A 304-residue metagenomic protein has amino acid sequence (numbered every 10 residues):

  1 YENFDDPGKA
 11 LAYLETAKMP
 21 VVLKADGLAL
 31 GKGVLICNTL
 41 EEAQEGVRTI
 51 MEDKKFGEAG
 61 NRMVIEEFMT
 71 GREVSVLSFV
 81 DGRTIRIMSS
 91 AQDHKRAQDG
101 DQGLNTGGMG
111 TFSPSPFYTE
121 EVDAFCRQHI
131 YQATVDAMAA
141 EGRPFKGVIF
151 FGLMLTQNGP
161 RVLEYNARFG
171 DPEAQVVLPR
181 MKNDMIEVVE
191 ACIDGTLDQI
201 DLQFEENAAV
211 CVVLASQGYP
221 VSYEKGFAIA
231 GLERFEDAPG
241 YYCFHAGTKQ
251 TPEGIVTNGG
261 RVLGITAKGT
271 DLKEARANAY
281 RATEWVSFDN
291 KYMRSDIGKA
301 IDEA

Functional and structural regions predicted by a protein language model:
Y1-G33: A conserved helix-loop-beta module that forms one wall/lid of the active-site cleft in ATP-utilizing catalytic domains
E15, R48, Q132, Y280-R281: Solvent-exposed alpha-helix faces
G31-G33, V210, G259-G264: Short amphipathic alpha-helical segments
G33-Q175: Internal nucleotide-binding/catalytic subdomain
E42-E45, V221-Y223, T270-A277: Short, conserved charged micro-motifs
Q98-G100, Q199-D201, T248-I255: Short beta-strand/turn micro-motifs at beta-sheet edges
R127-I149, N166-A238, Q250: Active-site "cap" helix and flanking loop/linker of ATP-utilizing ligase/carboxylase catalytic domains
T248-P252, V256-A304: Generic C-terminus detector
